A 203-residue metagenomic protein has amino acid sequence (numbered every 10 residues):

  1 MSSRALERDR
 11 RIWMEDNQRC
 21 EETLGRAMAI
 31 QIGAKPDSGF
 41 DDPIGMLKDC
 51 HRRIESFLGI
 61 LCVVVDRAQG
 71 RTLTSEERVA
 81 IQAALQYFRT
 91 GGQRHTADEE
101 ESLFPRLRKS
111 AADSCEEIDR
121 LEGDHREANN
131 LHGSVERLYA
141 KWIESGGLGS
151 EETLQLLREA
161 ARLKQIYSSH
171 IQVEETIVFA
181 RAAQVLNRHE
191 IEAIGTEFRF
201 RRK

Functional and structural regions predicted by a protein language model:
S2-K203: Small-residue-biased structural context
